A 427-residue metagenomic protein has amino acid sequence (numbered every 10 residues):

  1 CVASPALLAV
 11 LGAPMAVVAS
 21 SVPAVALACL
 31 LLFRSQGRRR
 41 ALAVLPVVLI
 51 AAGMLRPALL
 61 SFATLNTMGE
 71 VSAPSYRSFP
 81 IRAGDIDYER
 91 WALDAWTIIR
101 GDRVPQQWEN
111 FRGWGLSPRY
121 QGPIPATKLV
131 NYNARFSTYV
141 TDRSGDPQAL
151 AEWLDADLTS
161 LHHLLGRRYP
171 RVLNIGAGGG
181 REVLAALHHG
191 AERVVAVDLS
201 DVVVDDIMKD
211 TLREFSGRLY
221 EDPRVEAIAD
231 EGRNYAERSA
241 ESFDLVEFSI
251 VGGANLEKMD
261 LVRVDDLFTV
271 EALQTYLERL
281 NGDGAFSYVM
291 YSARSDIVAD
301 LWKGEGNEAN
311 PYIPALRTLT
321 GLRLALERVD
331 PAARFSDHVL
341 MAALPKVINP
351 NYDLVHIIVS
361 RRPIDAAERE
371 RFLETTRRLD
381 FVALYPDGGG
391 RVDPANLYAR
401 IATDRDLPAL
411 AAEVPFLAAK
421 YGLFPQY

Functional and structural regions predicted by a protein language model:
C1-A134, Y139-T159, L165-Y427: Alpha-helical transmembrane segments of multi-pass membrane proteins
